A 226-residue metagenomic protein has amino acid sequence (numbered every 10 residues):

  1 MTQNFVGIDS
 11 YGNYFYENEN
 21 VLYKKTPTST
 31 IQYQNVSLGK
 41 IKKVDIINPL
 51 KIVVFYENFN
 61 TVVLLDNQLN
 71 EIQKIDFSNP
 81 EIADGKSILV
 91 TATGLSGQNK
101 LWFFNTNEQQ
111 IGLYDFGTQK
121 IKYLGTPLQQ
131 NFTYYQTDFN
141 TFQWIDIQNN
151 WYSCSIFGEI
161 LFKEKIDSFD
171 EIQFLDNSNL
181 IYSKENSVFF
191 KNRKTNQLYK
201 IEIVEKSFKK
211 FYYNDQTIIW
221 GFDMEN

Functional and structural regions predicted by a protein language model:
M1, T28-N35, E71-A83, T118-N131 (+2 more regions): A short beta-strand motif characteristic of beta-propeller blades
M1-D9, L38-I46, I82-G94, Q129-N140 (+2 more regions): Repeated scaffold domains used in trafficking and secretory/extracellular systems, primarily beta-propellers
M1-K51, E57-N60: Start-of-domain marker
I8, Y16-N18, V53-N58, L65 (+6 more regions): Conserved beta-strand positions in repeat-built beta-propeller and related beta-rich domains
K24-T26, L64-L65, G112-Y114, Y152-I156 (+1 more regions): Hydrophobic/aromatic beta-strand positions that recur at structurally equivalent sites within the blades
K51-E108: Hydrophobic alpha-helical segments and helix pairs
G85-K163: A charged, solvent-exposed segment within the mature domains of Sec-exported extracytoplasmic proteins
N186-N226: Hydrophilic extracytoplasmic domains
